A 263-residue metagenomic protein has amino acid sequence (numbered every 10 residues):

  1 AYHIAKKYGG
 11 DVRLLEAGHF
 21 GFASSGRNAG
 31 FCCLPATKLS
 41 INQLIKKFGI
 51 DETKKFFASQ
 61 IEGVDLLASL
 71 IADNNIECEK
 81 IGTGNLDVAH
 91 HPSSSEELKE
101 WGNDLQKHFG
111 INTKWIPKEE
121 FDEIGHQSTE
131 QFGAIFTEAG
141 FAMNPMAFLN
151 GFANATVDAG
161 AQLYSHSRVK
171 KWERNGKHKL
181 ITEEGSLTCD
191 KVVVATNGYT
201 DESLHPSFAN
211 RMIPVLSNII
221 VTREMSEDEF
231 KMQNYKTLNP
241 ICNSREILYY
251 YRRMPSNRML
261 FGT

Functional and structural regions predicted by a protein language model:
A5-R27: Glycine-rich FAD pyrophosphate-binding loop
A29-L34, Q131-F132: Short, hinge-like loop/turn segments at secondary-structure boundaries
G30-C32, D65, D73-I81, V169 (+2 more regions): Active-site substrate-recognition segment that forms the wall of the catalytic cavity or substrate channel
P35-E119: Dinucleotide-binding Rossmann-like beta1-alpha1 core, especially the glycine-rich loop that anchors the ADP
F56, Q60-V64, S94-L98, F141 (+5 more regions): Generic structural signal for well-ordered, non-membrane alpha-helical segments in soluble metabolic enzymes
I81-H90, E130-E138, H178, T263: Active-site-proximal beta-alpha loop/turn segments in soluble metabolic enzymes
E96-K107, S128-K191: Helical element adjacent to the flavin cofactor pocket in flavoenzyme catalytic cores
